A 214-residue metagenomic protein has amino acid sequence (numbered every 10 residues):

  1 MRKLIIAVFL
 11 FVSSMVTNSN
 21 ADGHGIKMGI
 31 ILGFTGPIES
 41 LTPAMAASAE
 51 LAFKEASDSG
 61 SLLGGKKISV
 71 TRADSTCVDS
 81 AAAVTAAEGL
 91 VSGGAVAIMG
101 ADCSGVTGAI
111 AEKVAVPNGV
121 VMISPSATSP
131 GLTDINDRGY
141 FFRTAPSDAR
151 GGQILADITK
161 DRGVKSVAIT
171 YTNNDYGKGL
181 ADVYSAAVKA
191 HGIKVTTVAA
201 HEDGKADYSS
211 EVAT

Functional and structural regions predicted by a protein language model:
M1-K27, D58: Short, low-complexity disordered leader/linker segments with a strong preference for bacterial N-terminal type II
N20-I30, S61-S69, T159-K165: Immediate post-signal peptide segment of exported/extracytoplasmic ligand-binding proteins
A21, T42-M45, D148: Short, conserved glycine- and acidic-residue-centered signature motifs in active-site or ligand-binding loops
G29-E50, A73-S80, D102, T170-K178: Extracytoplasmic "Venus flytrap"
S40-P43, A83, I110-A111, D134-I135: Short, solvent-exposed loop/turn and secondary-structure capping segments
A47-V70, K189-I193: Signal peptide-proximal N-terminal region of secreted/periplasmic/extracellular or secretory-lumen proteins
K66-S92, G151-I154, A200-T214: Structural motif
S92-A199: Extracytoplasmic ligand/sensor domains, especially the bilobed periplasmic-binding protein
